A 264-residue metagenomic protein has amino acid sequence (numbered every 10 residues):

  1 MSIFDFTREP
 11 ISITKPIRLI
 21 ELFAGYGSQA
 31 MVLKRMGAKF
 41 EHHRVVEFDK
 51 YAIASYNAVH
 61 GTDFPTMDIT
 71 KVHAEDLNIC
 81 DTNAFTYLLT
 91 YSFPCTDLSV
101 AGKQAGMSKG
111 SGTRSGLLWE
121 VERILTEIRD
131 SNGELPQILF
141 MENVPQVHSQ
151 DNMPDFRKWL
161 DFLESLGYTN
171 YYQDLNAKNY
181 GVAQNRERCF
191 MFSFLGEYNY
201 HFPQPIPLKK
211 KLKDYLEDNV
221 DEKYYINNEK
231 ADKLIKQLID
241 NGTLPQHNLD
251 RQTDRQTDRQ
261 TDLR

Functional and structural regions predicted by a protein language model:
M1-F48, A52: S-adenosyl-L-methionine
S2-I17, T62, A183-N185, C189-F194: Accessory recognition modules or surfaces
G25, E47, D68, Q137-N143: Active-site beta-strand/loop signature of hydrolases that rely on acidic residues for catalysis
K39, V59-H60: Short, structured coil segments at secondary-structure junctions
D49, P65-H73, D174-K178: Conserved acidic residues
Y56: Conserved SAM-binding loop
E75-F85, T96-R264: Class I S-adenosyl-L-methionine
L88-T90: N-terminal Rossmann-like NAD(P) cofactor-binding module of classical short-chain dehydrogenase/reductase
